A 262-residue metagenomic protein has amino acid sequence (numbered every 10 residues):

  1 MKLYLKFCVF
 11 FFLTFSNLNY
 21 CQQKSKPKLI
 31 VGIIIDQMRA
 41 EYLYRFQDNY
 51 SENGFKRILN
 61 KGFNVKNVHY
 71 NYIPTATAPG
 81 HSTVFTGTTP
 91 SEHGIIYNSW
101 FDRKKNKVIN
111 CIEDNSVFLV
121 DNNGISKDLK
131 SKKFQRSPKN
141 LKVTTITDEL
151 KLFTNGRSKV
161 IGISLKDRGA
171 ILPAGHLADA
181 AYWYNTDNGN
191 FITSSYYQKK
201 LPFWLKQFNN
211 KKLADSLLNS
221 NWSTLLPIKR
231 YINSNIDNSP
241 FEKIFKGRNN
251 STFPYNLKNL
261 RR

Functional and structural regions predicted by a protein language model:
M1-K26: Bacterial Sec-dependent N-terminal signal peptides
Q22-K24, R57-N60, N67-H69, I73 (+3 more regions): Asp/Glu-centered strand-loop micro-motifs enriched in Gly/Pro and often flanked by an aromatic residue
P27-R39, I58, V84, L150 (+1 more regions): Beta-strand elements within well-structured catalytic alpha/beta cores of enzymes that handle phosphate/sulfate esters
K28-L29, N53, P79, L141-D148: A structural signal for well-ordered alpha-helical segments within the folded catalytic domains of diverse enzymes
R39-R45, V68-N71, S131-P138: Second-shell loop/turn segments in exported
A40-Y44, T77, A170-A174: Extracytoplasmic/secreted cell-surface and envelope-processing proteins
L43-G94, K159-I163: Short, structured active-site-proximal loop/turn typified by the sulfatase FGly-forming signature C/S-X-P-X-R
T89, I95-R262: His/Asp/Glu-rich, glycine-adjacent segments that coordinate divalent cations and/or stabilize oxyanion chemistry on
